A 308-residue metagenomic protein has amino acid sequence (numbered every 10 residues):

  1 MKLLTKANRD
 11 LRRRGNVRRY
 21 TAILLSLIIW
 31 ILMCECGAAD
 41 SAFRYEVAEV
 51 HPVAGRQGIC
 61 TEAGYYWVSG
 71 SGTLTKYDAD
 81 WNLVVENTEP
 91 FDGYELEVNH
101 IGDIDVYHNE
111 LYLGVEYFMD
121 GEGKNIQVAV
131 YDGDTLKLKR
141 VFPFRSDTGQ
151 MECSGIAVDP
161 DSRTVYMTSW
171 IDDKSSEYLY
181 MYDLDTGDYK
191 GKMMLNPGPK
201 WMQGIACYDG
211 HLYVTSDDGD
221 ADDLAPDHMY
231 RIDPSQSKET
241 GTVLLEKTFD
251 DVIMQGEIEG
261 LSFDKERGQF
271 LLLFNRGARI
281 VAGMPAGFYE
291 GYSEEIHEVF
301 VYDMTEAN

Functional and structural regions predicted by a protein language model:
R44-E46, V84-E97, L138-E152, K192-P199 (+1 more regions): Surface-exposed loop and turn segments in beta-propeller and other repeat-based domains that flank or scaffold
E46-G72, H100: Beta-strand-rich domains and repeat architectures in extracellular enzymes and scaffolds, especially beta-propellers
V53-C60, E95-D105, D147-V158, G198-A206 (+1 more regions): Repeated scaffold domains used in trafficking and secretory/extracellular systems, primarily beta-propellers
A63-G64, H108-N109, D161-R163, D209-H211 (+1 more regions): Short coil/turn segments that connect the beta-strands within blades of beta-propeller domains
S71, E116-F118, S169-D172, D217-D220 (+1 more regions): Short loop/turn segments immediately following the C-termini of beta-strands
T73-D78, D120-A129, K174-M181, A221-D233 (+1 more regions): Structural motif
L83-F118: Blade-loop segments of beta-propeller domains
P197-K238: Loop/turn-rich, solvent-exposed surfaces of beta-rich toroidal or solenoidal domains
